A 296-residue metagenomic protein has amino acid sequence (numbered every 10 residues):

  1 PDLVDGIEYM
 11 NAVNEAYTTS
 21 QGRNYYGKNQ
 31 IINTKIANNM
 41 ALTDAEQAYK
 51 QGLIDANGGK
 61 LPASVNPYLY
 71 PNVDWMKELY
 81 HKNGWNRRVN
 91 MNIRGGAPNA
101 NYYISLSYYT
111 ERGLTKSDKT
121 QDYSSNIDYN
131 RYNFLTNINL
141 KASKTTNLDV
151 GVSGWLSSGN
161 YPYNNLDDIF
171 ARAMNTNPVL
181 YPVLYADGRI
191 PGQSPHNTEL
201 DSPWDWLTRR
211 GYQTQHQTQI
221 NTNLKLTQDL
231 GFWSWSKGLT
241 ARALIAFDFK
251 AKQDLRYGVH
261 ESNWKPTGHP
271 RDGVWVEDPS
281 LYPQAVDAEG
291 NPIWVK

Functional and structural regions predicted by a protein language model:
P1-I220, K225-T227: Membrane-proximal, glycine/serine-rich, low-complexity loop/turn segments characteristic of large bacterial
S107-R131, L135, Y161-Y163, D168 (+2 more regions): Small-side-chain secondary-structure face that scaffolds active or pore-lining regions
D229-G231: Ser/Thr/Pro-rich, low-complexity mucin-like regions that serve as glycosylated stalks/linkers or repetitive adhesive
